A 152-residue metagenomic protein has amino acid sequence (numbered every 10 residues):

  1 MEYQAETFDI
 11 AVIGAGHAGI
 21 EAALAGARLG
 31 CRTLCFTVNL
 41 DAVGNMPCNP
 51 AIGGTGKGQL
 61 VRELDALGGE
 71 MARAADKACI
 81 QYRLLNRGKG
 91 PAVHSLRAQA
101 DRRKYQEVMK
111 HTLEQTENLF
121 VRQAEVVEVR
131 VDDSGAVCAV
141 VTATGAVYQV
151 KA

Functional and structural regions predicted by a protein language model:
Q4-A18: Beta1/beta-strand and adjacent pyrophosphate-binding region of the FAD-binding site in flavoprotein oxidoreductases
E6-F8, A143-A152: Core beta-strand elements of the Rossmann-like FAD/NAD(P) dinucleotide-binding domain in flavoenzyme oxidoreductases
E6-T7, L24-D132: Conserved N-terminal/central alpha/beta ligand/cofactor-binding core
V12, A22-G26, A136-V140: Conserved phosphate-binding elements of NTP-dependent enzyme cores
I13-A15, R122-A124, A143: Short His-Asn-centered micro-motif
H17-A18, L40-D41, G145-V147: Short, glycine-/Ser/Thr-/acidic-enriched flexible segments
R130-V147: Conserved beta-strand-loop-beta-strand element in the redox core of flavoprotein oxidoreductases
